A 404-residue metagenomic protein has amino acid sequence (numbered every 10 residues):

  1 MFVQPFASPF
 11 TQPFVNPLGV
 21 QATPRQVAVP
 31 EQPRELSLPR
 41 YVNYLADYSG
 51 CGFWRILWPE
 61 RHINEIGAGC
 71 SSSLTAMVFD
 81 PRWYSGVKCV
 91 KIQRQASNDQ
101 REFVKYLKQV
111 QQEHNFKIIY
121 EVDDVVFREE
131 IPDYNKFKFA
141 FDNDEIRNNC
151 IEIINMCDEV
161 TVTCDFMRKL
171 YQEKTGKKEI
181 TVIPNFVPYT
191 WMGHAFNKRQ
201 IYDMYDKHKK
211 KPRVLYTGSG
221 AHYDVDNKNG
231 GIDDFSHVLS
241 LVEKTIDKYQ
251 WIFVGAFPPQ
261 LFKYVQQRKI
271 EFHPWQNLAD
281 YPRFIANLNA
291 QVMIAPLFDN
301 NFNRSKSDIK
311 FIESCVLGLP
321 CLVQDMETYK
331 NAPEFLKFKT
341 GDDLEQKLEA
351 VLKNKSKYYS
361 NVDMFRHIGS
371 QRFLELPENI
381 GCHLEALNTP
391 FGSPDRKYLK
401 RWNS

Functional and structural regions predicted by a protein language model:
P13-N98: N-terminal pre-catalytic "stem/leader" segment of glycosyltransferase-like enzymes
D47-H62, F186-Q266, E271-N287: Conserved catalytic-core segment of nucleotide-activated headgroup transferases in glycan assembly
L74, Q109, E113, V126 (+1 more regions): Membrane-proximal helix-turn-helix segments that form the acceptor-binding/catalytic region of lipid-linked
V90-K91, I119, M156-D165, I252 (+1 more regions): A short beta-strand/loop micro-motif in the catalytic core of glycosyltransferases that engages the nucleotide-sugar
R128, Y223-D233, A279, R283-V316 (+1 more regions): Nucleotide-sugar-dependent
D158-Q172, G176-K198: Donor nucleotide-sugar binding/catalytic pocket of nucleotide-sugar-dependent glycosyltransferases
F196, K355-N403: A charged, aromatic-enriched C-terminal amphipathic alpha-helix characteristic of glycosyltransferases across folds
K330-A350: Change "using UDP/GDP/dTDP sugars" to "using nucleotide sugars
